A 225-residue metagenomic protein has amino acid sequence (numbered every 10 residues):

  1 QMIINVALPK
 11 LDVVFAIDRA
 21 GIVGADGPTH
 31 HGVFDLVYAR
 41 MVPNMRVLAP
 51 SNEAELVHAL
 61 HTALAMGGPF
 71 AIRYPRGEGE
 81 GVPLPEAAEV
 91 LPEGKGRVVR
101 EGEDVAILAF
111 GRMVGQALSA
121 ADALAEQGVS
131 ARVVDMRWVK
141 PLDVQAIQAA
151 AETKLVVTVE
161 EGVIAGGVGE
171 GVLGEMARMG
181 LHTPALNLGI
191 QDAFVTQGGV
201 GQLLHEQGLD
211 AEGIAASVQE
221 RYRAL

Functional and structural regions predicted by a protein language model:
L8-G32, A65-L225: Thiamine diphosphate
A25-V42, A49, E53-L64: Internal gly/pro-rich beta-alpha loop/helix module that stabilizes soluble enzyme cofactors or their anionic handles
N44-M45, P69: A structural motif
M45-V47, V105-A106: Short active-site oxyanion
V47-P50, E206: Short acidic-hydrophobic, aromatic-tinged amphipathic segments that line or gate anion-handling sites
